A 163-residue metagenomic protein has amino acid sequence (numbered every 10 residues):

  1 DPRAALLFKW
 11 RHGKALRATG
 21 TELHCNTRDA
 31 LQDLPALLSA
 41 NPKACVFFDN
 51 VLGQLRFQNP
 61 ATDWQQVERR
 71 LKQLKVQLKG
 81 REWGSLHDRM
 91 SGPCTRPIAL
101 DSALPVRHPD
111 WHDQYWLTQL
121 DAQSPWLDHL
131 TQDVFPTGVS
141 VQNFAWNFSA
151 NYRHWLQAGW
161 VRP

Functional and structural regions predicted by a protein language model:
D1-A5, H87-G92: Short beta-alpha junction loops
D1-N41: S-adenosyl-L-methionine
L7, Q54-N59, G92-T95: Short catalytic/ligand-binding loop motif for oxyanion handling, primarily in non-cytosolic enzymes, centered on
R11-K14, P60-T62, A99-L100: Short, glycine/charged-enriched secondary-structure capping and boundary segments
T27-R28, W64-V67: A conditional alpha-helix N-cap/helix-loop micro-motif detector
L31-L37, N41-T62: A short SAM/SAH-binding and catalytic strip from SAM-dependent methyltransferases
C45-F48, Q66-S91: Conserved beta-strand signature within the Rossmann-like core of class I S-adenosyl-L-methionine
S91-P163: Charged, low-complexity C-terminal accessory regions
